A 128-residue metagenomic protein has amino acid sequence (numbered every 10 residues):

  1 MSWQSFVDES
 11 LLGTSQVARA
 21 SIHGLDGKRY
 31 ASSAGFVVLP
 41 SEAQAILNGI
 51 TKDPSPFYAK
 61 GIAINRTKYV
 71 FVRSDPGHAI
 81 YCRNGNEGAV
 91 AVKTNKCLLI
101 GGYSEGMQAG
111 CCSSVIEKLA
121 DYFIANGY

Functional and structural regions predicted by a protein language model:
M1-Y128: Non-catalytic interaction/Regulatory regions outside core domains
